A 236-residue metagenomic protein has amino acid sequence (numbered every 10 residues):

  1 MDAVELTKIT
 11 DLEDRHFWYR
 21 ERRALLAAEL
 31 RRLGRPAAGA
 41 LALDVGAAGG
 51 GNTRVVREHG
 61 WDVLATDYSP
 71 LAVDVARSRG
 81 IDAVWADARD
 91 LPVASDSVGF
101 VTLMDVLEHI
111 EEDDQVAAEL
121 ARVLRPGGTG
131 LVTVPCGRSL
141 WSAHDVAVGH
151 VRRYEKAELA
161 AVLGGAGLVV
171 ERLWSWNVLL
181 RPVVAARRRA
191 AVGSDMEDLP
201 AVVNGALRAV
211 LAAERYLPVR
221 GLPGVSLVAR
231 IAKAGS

Functional and structural regions predicted by a protein language model:
M1-D96, F100-M104, Q115-A117, E197 (+2 more regions): Conserved N-terminal segment of class I S-adenosyl-L-methionine
D11, G130-R152, K156-A161, R187: Short, glycine-/aromatic-enriched active-site segment of Class I SAM-dependent methyltransferases
R23, I110-D114, V134: A structural helix-start
M104-L107, T133: Residues lining the SAM
D114-T129: A short glycine-rich, Lys/Arg-flanked "PGG" loop and its adjoining helix->strand segment in the class I
L168-V178: Conserved S-adenosyl-L-methionine
N177-S236: A C-terminal cap/extension of S-adenosyl-L-methionine-dependent methyltransferases that defines the acceptor-substrate
